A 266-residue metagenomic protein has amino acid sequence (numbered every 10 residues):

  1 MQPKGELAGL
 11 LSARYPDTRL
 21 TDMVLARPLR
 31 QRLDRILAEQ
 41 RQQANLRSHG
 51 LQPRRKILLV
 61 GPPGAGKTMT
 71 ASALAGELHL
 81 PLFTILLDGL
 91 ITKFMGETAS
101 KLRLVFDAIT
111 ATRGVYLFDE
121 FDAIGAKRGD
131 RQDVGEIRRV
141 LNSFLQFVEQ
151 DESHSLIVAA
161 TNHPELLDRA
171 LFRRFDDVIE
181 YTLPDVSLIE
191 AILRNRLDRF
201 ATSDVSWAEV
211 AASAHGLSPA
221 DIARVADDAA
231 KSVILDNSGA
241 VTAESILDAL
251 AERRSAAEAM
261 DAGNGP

Functional and structural regions predicted by a protein language model:
M1-D22, V186-P266: C-terminal alpha-helical "lid" subdomain
R14-A38: Dynamic helix-loop-helix/coil hinge segments at AAA+ ATPase domain boundaries and subdomain interfaces
P28-R32, A38-V205: Walker A/P-loop NTP-binding motif of AAA+ ATPase domains
